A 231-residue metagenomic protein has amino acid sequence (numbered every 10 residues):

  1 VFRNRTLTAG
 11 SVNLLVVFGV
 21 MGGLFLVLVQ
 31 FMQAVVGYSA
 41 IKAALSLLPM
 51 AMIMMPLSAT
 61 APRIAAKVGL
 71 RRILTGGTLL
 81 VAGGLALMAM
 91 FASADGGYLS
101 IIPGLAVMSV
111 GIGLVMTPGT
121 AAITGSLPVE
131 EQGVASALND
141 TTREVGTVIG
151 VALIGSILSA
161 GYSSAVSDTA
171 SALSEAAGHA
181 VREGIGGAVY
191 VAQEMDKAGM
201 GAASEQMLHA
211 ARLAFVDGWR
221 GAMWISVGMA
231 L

Functional and structural regions predicted by a protein language model:
V1-V134: Transmembrane core module of solute transporters
N13, L138-T142: Hydrophobic alpha-helical segments of secondary membrane carriers
A122, T142-A230: Hydrophobic transmembrane architecture of multi-pass small-molecule transporters
V134-A137, A211: DHp/HisKA histidine-phosphotransfer helix
